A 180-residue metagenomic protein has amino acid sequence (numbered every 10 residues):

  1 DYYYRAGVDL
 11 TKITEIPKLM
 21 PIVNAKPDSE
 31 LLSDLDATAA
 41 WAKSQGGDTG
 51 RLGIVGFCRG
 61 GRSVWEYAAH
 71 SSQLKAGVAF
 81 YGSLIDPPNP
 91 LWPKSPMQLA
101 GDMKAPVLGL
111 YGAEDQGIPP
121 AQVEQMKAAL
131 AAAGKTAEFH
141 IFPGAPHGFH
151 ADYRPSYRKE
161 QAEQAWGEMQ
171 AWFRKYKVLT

Functional and structural regions predicted by a protein language model:
D1-T180: N-terminal cap/leader regions of alpha/beta-hydrolase-fold enzymes, predominantly small-molecule hydrolases
